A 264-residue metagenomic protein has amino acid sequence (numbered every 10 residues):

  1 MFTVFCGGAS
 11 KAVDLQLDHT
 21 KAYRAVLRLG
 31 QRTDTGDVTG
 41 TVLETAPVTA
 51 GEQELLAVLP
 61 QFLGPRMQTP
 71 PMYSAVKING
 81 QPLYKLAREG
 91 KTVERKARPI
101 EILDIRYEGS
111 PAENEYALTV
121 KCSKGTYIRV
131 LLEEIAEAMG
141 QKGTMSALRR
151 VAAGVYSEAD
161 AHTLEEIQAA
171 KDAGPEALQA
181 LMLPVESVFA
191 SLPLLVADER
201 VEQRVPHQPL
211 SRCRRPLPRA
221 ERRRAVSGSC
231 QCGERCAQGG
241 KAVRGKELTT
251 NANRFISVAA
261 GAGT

Functional and structural regions predicted by a protein language model:
M1-V130, E134-D160, G228-C230, C236: RNA pseudouridine synthases
Q16-H19, Q53, A138-V258: Accessory RNA 3′-end/elbow-binding domains used by RNA modification enzymes
A259-G263: Short, intrinsically disordered C-terminal tails of secreted or membrane-associated proteins
